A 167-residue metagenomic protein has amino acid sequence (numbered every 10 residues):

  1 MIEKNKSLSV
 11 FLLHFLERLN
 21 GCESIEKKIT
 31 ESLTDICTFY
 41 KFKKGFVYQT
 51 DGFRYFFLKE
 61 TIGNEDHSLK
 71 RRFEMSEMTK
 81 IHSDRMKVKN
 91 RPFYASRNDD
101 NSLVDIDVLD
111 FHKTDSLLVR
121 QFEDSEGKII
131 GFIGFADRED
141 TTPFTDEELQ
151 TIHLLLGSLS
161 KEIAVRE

Functional and structural regions predicted by a protein language model:
M1-K27, T38, V165: Signal-transmission linkers at sensory-effector interfaces
I2-E3, D137-L154, E162-R166: Regulatory loop-to-helix N-cap segments in sensory/regulatory domains that couple ligand/signal detection
E17-G21, T30-F39, D84-R85, V108 (+1 more regions): Amphipathic alpha-helical regulatory segments at dimerization interfaces that relay allosteric signals between sensory
G21-K59, H67-L69: Helix-loop-beta substructure at the N-terminus of cytosolic sensory domains that couple signal/ligand detection
H67-F93: Acidic/proline- and glycine-rich, intrinsically disordered low-complexity segments that serve as regulatory linkers
P92-S116, D137-R138: Signal-transducing coupling segments at domain and membrane junctions
D115-D124: A short, aliphatic-rich beta-strand micro-motif
E126-D137, K161: Sensory beta-strand/linker motifs that couple input domains to effectors
